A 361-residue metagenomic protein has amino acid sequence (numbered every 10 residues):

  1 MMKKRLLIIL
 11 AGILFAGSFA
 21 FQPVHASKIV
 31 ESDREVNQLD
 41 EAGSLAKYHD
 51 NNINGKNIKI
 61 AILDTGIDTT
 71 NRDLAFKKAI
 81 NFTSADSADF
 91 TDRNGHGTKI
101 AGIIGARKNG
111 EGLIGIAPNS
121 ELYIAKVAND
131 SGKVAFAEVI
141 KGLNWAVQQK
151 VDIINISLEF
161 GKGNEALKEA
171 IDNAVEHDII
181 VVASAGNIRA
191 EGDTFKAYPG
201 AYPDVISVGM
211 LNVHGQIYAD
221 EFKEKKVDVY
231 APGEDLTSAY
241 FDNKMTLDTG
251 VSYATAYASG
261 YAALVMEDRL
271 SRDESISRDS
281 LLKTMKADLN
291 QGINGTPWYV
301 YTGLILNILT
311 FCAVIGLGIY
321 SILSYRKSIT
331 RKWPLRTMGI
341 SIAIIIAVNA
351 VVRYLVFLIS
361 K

Functional and structural regions predicted by a protein language model:
K4-V24, G318-Y320, V348: Sec-dependent N-terminal signal peptides of Gram-positive bacterial secreted proteins and lipoproteins
F19-I29, Y354-I359: Sec-dependent signal peptide cleavage junction
K28-E121, K141, H214: Active-site core segment of subtilase-fold serine proteases
L74, M210-S252: Catalytic-core environment of secreted peptidases
A101-I104, A125-A128, G233-W298: Hydrolase catalytic cores
V127-Y202, N243-T255, W298, G303: Substrate-binding/access-modulating region of protease and related hydrolase catalytic domains
D152-I156, E165-A166, H177, D204-S207 (+3 more regions): C-terminal subdomain of the subtilisin-like protease fold in secreted/lumenal serine endopeptidases
R336-V356: Final/C-terminal transmembrane alpha-helix of multipass membrane proteins
